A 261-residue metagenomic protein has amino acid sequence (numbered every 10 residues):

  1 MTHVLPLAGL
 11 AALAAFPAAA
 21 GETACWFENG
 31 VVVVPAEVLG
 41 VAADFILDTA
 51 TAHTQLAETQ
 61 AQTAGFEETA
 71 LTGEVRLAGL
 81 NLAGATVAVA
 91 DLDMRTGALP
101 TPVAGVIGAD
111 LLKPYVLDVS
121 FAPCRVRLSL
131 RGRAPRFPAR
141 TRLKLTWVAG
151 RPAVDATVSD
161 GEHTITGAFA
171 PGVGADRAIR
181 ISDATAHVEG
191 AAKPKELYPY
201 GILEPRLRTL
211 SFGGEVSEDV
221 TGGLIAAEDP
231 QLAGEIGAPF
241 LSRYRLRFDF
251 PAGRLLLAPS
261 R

Functional and structural regions predicted by a protein language model:
M1-V4: Positively charged n-region of N-terminal signal peptides that target proteins for export
P6-A15: Bacterial N-terminal signal peptides
F16-R261: Pepsin/retropepsin-fold aspartyl endopeptidases
